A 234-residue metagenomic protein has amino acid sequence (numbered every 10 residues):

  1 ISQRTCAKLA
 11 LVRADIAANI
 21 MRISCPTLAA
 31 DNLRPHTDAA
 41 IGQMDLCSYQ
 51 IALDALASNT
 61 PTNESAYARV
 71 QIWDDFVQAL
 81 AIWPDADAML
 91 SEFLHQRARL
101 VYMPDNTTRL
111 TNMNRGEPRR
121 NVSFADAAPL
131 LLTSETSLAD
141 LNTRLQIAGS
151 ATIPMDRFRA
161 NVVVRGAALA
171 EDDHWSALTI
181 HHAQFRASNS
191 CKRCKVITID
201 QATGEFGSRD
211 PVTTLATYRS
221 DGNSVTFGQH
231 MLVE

Functional and structural regions predicted by a protein language model:
I1-E234: Metal-cofactor-dependent catalytic cores
